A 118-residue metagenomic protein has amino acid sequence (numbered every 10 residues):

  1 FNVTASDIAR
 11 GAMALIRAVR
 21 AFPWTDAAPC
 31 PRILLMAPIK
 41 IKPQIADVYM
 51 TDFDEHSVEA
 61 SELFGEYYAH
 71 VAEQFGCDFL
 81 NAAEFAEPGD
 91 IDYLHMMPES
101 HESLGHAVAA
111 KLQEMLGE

Functional and structural regions predicted by a protein language model:
F1-E118: Alpha-helical cap/lid subdomain in secreted, periplasmic, or secretory-pathway luminal O-acyl-processing enzymes
